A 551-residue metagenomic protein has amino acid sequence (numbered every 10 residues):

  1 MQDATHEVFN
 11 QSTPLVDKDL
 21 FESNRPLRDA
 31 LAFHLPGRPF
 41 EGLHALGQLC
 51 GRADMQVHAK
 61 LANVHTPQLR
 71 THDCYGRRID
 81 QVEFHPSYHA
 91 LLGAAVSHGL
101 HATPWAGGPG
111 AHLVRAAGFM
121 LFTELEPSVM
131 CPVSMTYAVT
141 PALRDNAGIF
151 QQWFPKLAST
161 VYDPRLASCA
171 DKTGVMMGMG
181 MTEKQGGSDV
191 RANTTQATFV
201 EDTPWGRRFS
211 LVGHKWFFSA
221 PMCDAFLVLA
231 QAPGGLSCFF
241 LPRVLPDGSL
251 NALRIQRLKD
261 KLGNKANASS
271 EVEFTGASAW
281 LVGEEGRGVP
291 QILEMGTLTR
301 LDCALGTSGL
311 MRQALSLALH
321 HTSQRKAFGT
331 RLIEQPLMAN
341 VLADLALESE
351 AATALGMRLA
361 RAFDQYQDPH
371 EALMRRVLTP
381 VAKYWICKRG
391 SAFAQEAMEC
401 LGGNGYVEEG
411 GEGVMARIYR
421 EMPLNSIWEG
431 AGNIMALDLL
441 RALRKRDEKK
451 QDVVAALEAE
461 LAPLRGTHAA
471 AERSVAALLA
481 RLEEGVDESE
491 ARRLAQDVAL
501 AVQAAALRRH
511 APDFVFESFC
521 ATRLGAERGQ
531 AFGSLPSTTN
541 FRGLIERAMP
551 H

Functional and structural regions predicted by a protein language model:
M1-G108: Extended, charge-enriched "interface" segments that sit outside catalytic cores
A4, Q11, P36-G37, H44-Q48 (+5 more regions): Alpha-helix capping/hinge segments and adjacent helical runs
R77-L166, S219-A220, T353, W428 (+2 more regions): Internal helix-loop-helix
G206-A252: A short core secondary-structure module
D247, E271-T299, S316-I333, S474-E488: A glycine-rich, basic-preceded beta-loop-alpha segment at the flavin cofactor/substrate interface of flavin-utilizing
S249-T275: Flexible, small-/acidic-enriched active-site or ligand-binding loops
E350-W385, E399, L479-A491, A495: C-terminal helix-coil-helix/basic helical segment that borders enzyme active sites and/or dimer interfaces and provides
R446, D452-H551: C-terminal amphipathic alpha-helical interaction region
